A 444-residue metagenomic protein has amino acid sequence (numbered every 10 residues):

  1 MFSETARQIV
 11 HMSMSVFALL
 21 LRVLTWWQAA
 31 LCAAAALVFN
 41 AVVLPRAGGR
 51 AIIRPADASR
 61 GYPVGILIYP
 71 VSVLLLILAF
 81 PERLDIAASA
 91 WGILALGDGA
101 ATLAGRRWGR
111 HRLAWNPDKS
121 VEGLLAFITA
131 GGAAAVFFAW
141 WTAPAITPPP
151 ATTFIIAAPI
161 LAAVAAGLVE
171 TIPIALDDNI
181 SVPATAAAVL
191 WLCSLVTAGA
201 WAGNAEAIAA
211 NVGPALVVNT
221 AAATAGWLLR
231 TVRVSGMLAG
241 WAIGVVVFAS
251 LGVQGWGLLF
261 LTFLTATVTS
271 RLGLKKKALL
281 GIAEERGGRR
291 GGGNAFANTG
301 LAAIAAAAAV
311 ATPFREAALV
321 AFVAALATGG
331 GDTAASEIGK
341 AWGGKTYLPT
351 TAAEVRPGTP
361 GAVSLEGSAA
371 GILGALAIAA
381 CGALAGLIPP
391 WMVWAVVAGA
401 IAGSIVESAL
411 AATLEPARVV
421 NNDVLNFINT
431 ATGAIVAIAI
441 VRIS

Functional and structural regions predicted by a protein language model:
M1-W115, L124-A335, G339-S444: Hydrophobic alpha-helical transmembrane segments
D118: Short, acidic/turn-prone active-site loops that include or flank metal/cofactor- and phosphate-binding residues
